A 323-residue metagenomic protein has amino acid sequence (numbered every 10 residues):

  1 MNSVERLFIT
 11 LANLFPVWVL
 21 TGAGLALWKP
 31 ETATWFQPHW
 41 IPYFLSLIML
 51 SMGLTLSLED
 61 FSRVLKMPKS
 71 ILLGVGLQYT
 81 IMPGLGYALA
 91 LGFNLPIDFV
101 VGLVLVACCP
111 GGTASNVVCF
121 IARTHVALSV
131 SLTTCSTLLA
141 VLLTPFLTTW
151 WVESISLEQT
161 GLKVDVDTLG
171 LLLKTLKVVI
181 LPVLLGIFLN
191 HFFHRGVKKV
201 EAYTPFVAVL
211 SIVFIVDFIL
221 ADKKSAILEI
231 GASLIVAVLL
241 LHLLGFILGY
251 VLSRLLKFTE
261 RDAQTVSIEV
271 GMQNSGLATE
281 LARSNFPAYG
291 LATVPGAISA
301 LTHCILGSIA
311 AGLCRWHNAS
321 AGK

Functional and structural regions predicted by a protein language model:
M1-K323: Alpha-helical transmembrane segments of multi-pass small-molecule/ion transporters
